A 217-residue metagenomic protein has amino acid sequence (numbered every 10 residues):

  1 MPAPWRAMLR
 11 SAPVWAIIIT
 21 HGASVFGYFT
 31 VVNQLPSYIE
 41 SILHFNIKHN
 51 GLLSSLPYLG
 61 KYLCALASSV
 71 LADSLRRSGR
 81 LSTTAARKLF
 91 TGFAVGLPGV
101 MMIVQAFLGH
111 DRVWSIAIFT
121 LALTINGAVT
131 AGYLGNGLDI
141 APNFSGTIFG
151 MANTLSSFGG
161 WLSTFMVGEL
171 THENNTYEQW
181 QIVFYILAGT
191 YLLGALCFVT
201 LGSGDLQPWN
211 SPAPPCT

Functional and structural regions predicted by a protein language model:
M1-T30, G79-A94, I103, F107: Flexible cytoplasmic loops linking transmembrane helices in multi-pass membrane transporters
R6-S69, N126-L138, S163-T164: Extracytoplasmic gate region of multi-pass secondary transporters
I39-E40, L71-A72, R76, V167-T176: Interfacial helix-cap and linker-helix signal at transmembrane-aqueous boundaries of multi-pass secondary transporters
S41-G60, A86-L89, V113, A117 (+2 more regions): Loop-to-transmembrane helix entry
H44, R77-S78, G109, N136-G146 (+1 more regions): Paired intracellular helix-loop junctions of major facilitator superfamily
A65-L66, P142-N174: A late C-terminal transmembrane helix in Major Facilitator Superfamily
T84-G132: C-terminal transmembrane helical hairpin of 12-TM major facilitator-type secondary transporters
N175-T217: Intracellular terminal tails of multi-pass secondary transporters
